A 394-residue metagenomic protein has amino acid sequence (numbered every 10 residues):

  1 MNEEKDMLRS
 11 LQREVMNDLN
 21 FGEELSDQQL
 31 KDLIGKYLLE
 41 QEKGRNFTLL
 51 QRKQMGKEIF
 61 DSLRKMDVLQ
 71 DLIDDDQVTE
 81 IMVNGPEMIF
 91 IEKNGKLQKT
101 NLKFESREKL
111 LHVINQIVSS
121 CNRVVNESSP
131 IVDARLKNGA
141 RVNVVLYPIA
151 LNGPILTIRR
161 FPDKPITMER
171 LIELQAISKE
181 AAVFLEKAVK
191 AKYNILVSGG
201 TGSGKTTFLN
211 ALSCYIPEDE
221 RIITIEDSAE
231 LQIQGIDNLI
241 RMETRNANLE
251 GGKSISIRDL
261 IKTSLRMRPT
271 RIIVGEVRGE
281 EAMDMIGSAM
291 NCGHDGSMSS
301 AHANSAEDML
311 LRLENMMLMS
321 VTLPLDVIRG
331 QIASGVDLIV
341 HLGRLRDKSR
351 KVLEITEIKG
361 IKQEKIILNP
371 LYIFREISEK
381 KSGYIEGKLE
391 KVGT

Functional and structural regions predicted by a protein language model:
M1-E127, L136: N-terminal accessory targeting/assembly segments
D61, Q70-D75, T79-V83, F90 (+11 more regions): Replace "in large, NTP-powered and nucleic-acid-processing enzymes" with "in large, NTP-powered factors and other
D75, M88-A191: P-loop NTP-binding catalytic core
A182, K192-S198, A211-A333, H341-G343: Switch/coupling sub-region of P-loop NTPases
G202: Walker A (P-loop) phosphate-binding loop of P-loop NTPases
K205: Conserved lysine of the Walker
F208: Hydrophobic positions on the alpha1 helix immediately C-terminal to the Walker A/P-loop
A333-T394: Conserved P-loop NTPase
